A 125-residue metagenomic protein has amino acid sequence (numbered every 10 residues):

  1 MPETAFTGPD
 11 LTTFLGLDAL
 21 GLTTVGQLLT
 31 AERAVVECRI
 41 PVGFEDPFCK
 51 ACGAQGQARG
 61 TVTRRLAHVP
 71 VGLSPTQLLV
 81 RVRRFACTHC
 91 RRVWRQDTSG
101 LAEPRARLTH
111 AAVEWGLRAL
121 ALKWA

Functional and structural regions predicted by a protein language model:
M1-E45: N-terminal alpha-helical interaction blocks
G43, C52-Q55: Generic N-terminal helix/loop capping motif
G43-D46, V82-R84: Residues immediately within or flanking Cys/His clusters that coordinate Zn2+ in small zinc-binding modules
P47-C49, A106-R107: A short, polar/proline- and glycine-enriched secondary-structure boundary/capping micro-motif
C49-C52, C87: Short cysteine-rich clusters marking metal-coordination/redox-active sites
G56, R65-A125: Short, positively charged, Gly/Tyr-enriched micro-motifs that form contact patches at catalytic or ligand/partner
R59: Active-site cofactor/substrate anionic-group-binding motifs, chiefly glycine- and Lys/Arg-rich phosphate-binding loops
